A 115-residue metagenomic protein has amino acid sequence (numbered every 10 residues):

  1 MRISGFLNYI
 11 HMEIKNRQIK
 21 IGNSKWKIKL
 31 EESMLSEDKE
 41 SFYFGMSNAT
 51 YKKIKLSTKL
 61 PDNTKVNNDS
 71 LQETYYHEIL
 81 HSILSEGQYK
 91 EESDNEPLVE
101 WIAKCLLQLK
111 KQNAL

Functional and structural regions predicted by a protein language model:
M1-H11: N-terminal amphipathic/basic-hydrophobic helices that include classical n-h-c signal peptides and signal-anchor
F6, F42-F44, Y75: Phenylalanine-focused residue identity feature
K15-D69, S82-E86, K90-C105: Active-site scaffold of zinc-dependent metalloenzymes
S70-E78: Short alpha-helical catalytic segment bearing the HExxH-like zincin motif of zinc-dependent metalloproteases
K111-L115: Short, Lys/Arg-rich amphipathic alpha-helical interaction segments that bind nucleic acids or acidic protein surfaces
